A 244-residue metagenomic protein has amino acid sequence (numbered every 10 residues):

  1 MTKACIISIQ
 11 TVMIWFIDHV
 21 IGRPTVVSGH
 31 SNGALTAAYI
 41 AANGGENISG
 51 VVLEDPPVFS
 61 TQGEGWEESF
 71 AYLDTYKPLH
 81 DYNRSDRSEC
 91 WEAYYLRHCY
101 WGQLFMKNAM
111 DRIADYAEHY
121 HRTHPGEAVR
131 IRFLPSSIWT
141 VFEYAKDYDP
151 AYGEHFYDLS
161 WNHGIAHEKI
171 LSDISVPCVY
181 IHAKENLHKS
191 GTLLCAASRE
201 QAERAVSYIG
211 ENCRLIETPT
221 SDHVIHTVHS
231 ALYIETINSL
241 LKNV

Functional and structural regions predicted by a protein language model:
M1-I6, Q62-G63, H226: Glycine-rich "HGGG/HGxG" loop immediately N-terminal to the catalytic nucleophile of the alpha/beta-hydrolase
M1-S28: Active-site loop/oxyanion-hole signature of alpha/beta-hydrolase fold enzymes
I21-R23, E46, S175-V176, E211: Active-site acidic short loop of glycosyltransferases
R23-E67: Conserved hydrolase catalytic core segment
V52-R97: Flexible "cap/lid" loop of the alpha/beta hydrolase fold
K107, D111-K169, E185: Hydrophobic, aromatic-rich cap/lid helix
D173-T220: Conserved loop-alpha-helix segment in the C-terminal half of the alpha/beta-hydrolase fold that carries the catalytic
T218-S230: Catalytic histidine-centered segment of alpha/beta-hydrolase-like enzymes
